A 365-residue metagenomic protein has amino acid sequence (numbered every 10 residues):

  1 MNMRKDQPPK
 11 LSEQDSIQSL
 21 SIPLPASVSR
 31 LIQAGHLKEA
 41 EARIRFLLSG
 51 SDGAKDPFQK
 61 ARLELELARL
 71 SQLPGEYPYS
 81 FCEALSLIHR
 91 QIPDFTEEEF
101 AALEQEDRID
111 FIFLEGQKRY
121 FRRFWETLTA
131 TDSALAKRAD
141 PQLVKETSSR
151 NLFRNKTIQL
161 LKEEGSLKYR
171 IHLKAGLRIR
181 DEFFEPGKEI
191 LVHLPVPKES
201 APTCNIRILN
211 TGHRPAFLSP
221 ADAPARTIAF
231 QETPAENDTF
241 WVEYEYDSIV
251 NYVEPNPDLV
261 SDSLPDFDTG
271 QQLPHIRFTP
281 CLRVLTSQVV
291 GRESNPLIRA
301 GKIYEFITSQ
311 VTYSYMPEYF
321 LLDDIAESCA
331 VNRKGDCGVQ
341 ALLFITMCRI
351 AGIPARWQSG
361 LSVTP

Functional and structural regions predicted by a protein language model:
N2-D6, A40-R43: N-terminal secretion targeting segments of exported proteins
R4-P25: TPR-adjacent "capping" and linker segments in tetratricopeptide-repeat scaffold/adaptor proteins
S12, P23-S27, L31-K38, A42 (+1 more regions): Terminal, compositionally biased non-globular sequences in eukaryotic proteins
I22-A26, R30-A34, G338-P365: Hydrophobic/aromatic-rich core segments of domains that either
L24-P25, I32-G35, E39, P220-A229 (+1 more regions): Acidic low-complexity segments
E41, F46-P255: Intrinsically disordered, low-complexity N-terminal segments that are enriched in acidic
I179-D181, R292, R333, F344 (+1 more regions): Generic recognition of flexible, low-complexity loop/linker segments
P296-I303, R333-C348: Active-site nucleophilic cysteine motif
